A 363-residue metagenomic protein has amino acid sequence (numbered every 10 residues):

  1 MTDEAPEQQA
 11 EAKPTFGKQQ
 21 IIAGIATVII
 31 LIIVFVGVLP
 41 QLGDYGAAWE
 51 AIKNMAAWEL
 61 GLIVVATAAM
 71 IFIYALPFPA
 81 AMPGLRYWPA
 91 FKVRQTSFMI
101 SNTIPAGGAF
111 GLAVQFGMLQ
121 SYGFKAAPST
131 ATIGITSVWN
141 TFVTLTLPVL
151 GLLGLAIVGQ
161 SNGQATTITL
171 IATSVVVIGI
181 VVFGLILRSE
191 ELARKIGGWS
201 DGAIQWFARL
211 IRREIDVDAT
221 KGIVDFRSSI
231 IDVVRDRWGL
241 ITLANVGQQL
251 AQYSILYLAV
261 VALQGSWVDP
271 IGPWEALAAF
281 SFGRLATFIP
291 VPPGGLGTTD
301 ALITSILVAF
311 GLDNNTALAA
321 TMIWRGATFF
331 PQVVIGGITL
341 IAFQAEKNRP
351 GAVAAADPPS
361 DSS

Functional and structural regions predicted by a protein language model:
M1-Y45, E50, I100-I211, T298-S363: Transmembrane helix-loop-helix hairpins in multi-pass inner-membrane proteins
I21-I22, N54-L62, I231-A244: Membrane-interface helix starts
V34, D44, I73-F78, Q95 (+4 more regions): Hydrophobic/aromatic residues in alpha-helical transmembrane segments
G46-A51, L119, G222-V234: A short amphipathic helical element positioned immediately N-terminal to and/or at the very start of a transmembrane
I73-M99, A259-A279: Membrane-embedded helical hairpins/re-entrant loop segments and their flanking transmembrane helices within multi-pass
P89-F98, P128, I135, G272-L285 (+1 more regions): Alpha-helical transmembrane segments of multi-pass membrane proteins
S97-A106, A262-Q264, A278-L296, D300: Transmembrane alpha-helix interface/packing and boundary motifs in multi-pass membrane proteins, characterized by
V224-R227, D232-F282: Transmembrane helical segments that form the transport core of multi-pass membrane transport proteins
